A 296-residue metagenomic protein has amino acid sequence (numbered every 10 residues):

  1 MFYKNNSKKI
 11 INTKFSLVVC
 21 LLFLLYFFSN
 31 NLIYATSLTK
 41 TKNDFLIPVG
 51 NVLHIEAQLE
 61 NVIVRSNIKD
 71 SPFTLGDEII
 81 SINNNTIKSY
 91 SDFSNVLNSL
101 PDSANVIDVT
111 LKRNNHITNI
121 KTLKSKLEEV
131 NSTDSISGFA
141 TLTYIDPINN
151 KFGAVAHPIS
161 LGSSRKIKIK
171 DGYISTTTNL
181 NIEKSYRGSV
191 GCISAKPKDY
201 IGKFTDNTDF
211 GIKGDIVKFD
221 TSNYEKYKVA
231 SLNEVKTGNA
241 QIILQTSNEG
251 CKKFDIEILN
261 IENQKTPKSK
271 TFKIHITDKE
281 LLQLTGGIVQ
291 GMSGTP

Functional and structural regions predicted by a protein language model:
N12-L32: Sec-dependent N-terminal signal peptides of Gram-positive bacterial secreted proteins and lipoproteins
F28-P48: Sec-dependent signal peptide cleavage junction
Y34-L38, T74, N95-S132: PDZ-domain C-terminal substructure recognizer with occasional recognition of PDZ-binding tails
L46-L75: PDZ/PDZ-like groove recognition
V64, G76-I79, V109, L142 (+1 more regions): Terminal peptide-recognition signature
N67-S71, D278-P296: Gly/Ser-rich catalytic serine loop of serine hydrolases
S71-D92: Conserved PDZ fold ligand-binding element
K124-Q283, Q290: Serine endopeptidase catalytic core focused on the charge-relay Asp
